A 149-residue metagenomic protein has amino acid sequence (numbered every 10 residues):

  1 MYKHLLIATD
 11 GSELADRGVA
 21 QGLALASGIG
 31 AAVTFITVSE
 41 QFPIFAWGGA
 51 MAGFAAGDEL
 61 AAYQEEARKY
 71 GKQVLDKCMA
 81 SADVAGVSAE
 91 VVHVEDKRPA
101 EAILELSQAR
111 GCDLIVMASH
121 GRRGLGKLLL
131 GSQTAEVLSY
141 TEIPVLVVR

Functional and structural regions predicted by a protein language model:
K3-G57, D83-E90: Small/aliphatic-rich secondary-structure junction motif
L14, P99, R123-L125: Short glycine-rich, flexible loops that bind phosphorylated cofactors or substrates
G18, F45-G49, E101-L104, K127-L129: Short, well-ordered secondary-structure micro-motifs
Q21, A67-C78, A102-L104: Short, solvent-exposed amphipathic alpha-helices that sit in or adjacent to ligand/effector-binding or catalytic
I36, V92-V94, V148: Structural motif
A55-Q73: A short acidic, glycine-rich active-site loop that binds or catalyzes chemistry on phosphate/adenosine moieties
K77-I115: Structural beta-alpha unit
E105-R149: Gly/Ser-rich helix-loop-strand patches that form or flank binding pockets for ribonucleotide-derived cofactors
